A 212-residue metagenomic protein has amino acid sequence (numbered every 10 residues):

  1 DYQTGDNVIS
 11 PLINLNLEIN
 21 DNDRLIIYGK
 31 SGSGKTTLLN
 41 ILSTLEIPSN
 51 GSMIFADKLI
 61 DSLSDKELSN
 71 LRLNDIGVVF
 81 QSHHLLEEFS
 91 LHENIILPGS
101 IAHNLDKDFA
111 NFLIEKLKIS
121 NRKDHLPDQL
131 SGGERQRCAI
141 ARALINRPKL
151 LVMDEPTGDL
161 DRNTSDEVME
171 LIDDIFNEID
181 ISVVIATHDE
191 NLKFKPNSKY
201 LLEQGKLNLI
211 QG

Functional and structural regions predicted by a protein language model:
Q3-G5, I96-K107, K116: ABC-type ATPase nucleotide-binding domains, specifically the catalytic core motifs of the NBD
S43: Helix-to-loop junction immediately C-terminal to a conserved catalytic motif
G51-L59: Conserved ABC transporter NBD signature motif
F89-L97: Short coil-to-helix segment of the ABC ATPase nucleotide-binding domain corresponding to the Q-loop/switch region
L126-Q136: Conserved ABC ATPase signature
I145-K149: A short, proline-enriched helix->beta-strand linker immediately N-terminal to the Walker B motif in ABC-type P-loop
L151-D154: Catalytic Walker B motif of ABC-type/P-loop ATPase nucleotide-binding domains
